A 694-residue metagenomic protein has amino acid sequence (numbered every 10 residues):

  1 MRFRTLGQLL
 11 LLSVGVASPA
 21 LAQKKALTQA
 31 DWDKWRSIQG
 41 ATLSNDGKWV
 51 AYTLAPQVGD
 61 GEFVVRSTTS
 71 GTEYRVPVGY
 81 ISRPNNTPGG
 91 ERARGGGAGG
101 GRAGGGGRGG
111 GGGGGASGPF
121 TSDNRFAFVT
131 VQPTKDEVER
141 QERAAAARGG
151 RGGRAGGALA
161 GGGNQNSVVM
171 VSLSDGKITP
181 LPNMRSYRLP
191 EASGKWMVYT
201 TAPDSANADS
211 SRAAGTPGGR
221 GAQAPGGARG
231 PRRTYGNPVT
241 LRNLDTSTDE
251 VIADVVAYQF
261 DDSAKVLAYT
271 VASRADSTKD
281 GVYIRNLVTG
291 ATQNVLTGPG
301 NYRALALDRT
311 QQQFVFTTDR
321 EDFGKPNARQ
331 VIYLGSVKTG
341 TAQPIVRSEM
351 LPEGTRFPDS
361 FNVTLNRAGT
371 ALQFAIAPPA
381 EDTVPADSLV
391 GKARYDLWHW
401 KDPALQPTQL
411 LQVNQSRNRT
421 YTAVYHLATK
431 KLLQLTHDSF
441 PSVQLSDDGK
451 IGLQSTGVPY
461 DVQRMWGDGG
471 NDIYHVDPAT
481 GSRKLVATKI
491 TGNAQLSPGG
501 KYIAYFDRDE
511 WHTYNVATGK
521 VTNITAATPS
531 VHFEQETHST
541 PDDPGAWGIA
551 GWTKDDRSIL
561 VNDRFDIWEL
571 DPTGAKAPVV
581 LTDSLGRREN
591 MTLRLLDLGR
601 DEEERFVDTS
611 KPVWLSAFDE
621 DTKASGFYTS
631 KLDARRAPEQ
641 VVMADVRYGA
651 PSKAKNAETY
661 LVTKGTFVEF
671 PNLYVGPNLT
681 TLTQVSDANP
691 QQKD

Functional and structural regions predicted by a protein language model:
M1-T5: Positively charged n-region of N-terminal signal peptides that target proteins for export
G7-Q8, S13, L21-P671, V675-G676: Beta-propeller folds
Q684-D694: N-terminal cap/lid segment of alpha/beta-hydrolase-fold proteins
